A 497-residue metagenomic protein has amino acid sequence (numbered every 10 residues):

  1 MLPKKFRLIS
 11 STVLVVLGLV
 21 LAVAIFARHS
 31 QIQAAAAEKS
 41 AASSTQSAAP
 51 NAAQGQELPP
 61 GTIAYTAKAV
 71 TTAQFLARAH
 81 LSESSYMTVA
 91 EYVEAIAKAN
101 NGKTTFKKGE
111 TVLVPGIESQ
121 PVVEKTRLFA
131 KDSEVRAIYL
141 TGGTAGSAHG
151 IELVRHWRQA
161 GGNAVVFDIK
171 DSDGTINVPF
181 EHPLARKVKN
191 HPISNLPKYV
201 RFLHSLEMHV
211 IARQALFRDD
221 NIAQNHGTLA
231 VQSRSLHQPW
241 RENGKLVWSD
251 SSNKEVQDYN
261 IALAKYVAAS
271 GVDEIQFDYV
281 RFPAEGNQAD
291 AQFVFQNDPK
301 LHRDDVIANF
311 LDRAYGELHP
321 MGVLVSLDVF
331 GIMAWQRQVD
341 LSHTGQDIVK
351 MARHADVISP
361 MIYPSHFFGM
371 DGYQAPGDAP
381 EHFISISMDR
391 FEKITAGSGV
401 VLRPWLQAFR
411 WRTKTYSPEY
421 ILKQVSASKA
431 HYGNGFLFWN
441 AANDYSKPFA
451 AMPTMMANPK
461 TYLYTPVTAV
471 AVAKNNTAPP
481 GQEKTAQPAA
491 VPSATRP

Functional and structural regions predicted by a protein language model:
A37-E38, G55, E83-K125, S172-F180: Extracellular LysM carbohydrate-binding repeats and other cell-envelope/extracellular binding modules
A37-S85: Primarily a LysM-type cell-wall glycan-binding module
R127-A145, F217-Y266: Active-site-adjacent "subsite" loops/lids of carbohydrate-active enzymes
G150-G174, A269-E274, V357, H431-F436: Catalytic domains of carbohydrate-active enzymes, especially glycoside hydrolases
A160-I193, A284-A291, M452: Aromatic-lined carbohydrate-binding/catalytic grooves of carbohydrate-active enzymes
A164-V166, N195-R241, E274-D278: Glycine-rich, aromatic-flanked loop segments that form ligand/cofactor-binding clefts across common enzyme folds
N297-R412: Glycoside hydrolase catalytic-domain groove-lining segments
A355-G369, P380-I384, R390-V472, P497: Substrate-binding cleft of secreted/luminal carbohydrate-active enzymes
